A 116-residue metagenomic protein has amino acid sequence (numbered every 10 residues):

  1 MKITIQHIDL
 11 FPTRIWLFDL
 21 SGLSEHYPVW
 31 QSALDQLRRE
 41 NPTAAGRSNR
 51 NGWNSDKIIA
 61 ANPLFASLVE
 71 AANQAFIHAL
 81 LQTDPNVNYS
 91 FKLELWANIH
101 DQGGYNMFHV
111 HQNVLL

Functional and structural regions predicted by a protein language model:
M1-P85, Y105: Non-heme Fe(II)/2-oxoglutarate
L10, V87-Y89, H109-V114: A generic structural micro-feature
D84-L95: A short coil-to-beta-strand element that immediately follows conserved catalytic motifs
E94-L116: Catalytic core of non-heme Fe(II) oxygenases with the double-stranded beta-helix
